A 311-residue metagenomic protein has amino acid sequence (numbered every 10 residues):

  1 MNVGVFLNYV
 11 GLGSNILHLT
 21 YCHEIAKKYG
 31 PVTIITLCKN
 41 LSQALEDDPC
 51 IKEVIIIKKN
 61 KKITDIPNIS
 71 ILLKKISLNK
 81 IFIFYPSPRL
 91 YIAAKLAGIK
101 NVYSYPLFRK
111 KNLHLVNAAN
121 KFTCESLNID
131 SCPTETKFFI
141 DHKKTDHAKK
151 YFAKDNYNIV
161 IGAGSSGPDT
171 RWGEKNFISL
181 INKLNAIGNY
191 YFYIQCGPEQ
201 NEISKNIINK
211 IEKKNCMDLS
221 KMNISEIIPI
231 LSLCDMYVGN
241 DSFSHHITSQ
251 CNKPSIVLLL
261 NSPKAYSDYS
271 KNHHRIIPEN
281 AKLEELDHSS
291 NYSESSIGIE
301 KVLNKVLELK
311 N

Functional and structural regions predicted by a protein language model:
M1-N311: Catalytic machinery of carbohydrate-active enzymes, primarily nucleotide-sugar-dependent glycosyltransferases
